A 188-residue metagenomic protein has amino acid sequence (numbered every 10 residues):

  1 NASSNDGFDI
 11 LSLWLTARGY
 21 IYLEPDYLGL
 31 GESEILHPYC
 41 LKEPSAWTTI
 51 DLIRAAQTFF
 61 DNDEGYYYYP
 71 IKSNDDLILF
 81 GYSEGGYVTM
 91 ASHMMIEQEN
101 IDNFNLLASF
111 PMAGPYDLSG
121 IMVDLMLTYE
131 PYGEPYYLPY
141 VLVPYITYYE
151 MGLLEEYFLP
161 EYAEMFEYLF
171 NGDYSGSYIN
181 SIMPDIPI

Functional and structural regions predicted by a protein language model:
N1, L23, L28, D51 (+3 more regions): Terminal alpha-helical segments
N1-G19, D26, E32: Short, surface-exposed "cap/lid" segments of acyl-processing enzymes
S33-H37: Conserved catalytic-core motifs of eukaryotic protein kinase domains, centered on the activation segment
Y39-Y66: Alpha/beta-hydrolase active-site loop
G81-G85, T89: Gly/Ala-rich beta-loop-alpha elbow adjacent to hydrolase catalytic centers
A91-L107: Conserved hydrolase catalytic core segment
M112-I188: Accessory cap/linker subdomain of secreted extracellular hydrolases
